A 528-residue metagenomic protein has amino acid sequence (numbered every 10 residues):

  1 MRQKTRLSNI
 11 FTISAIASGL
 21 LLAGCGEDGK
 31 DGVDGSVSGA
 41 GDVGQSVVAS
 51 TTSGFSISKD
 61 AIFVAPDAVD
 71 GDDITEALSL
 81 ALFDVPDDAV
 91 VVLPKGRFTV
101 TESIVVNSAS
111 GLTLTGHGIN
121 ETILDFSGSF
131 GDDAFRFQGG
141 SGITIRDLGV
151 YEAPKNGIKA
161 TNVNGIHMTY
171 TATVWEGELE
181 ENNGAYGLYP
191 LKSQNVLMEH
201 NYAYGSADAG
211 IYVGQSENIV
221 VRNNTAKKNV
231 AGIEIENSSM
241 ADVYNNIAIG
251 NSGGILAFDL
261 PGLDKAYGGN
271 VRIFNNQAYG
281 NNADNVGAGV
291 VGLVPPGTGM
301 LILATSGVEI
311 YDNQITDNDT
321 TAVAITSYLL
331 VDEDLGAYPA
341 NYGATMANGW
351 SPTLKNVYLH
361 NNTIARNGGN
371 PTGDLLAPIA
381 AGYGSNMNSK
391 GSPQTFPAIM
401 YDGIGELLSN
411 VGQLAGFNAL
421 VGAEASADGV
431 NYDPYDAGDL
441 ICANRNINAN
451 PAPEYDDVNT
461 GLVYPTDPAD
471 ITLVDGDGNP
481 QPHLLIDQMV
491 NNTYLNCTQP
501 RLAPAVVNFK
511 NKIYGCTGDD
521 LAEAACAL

Functional and structural regions predicted by a protein language model:
L21-G24: C-terminal motif of bacterial Sec signal peptides marking the signal peptidase cleavage site
G26-D28: Bacterial signal peptide processing site
S36-S79, R97: Right-handed parallel beta-helix/beta-solenoid
S58, F63-E76, G111-K155, G177: Right-handed parallel beta-helix/beta-spiral solenoid domain characteristic of secreted/periplasmic
A68-D73, D87-L112, I119-G128, N492-T493 (+2 more regions): N-terminal extracellular ligand-recognition/capping segment immediately after the signal peptide
L78-D84, T99-S108, L114, L124-D125 (+3 more regions): Short, T/G/N/S-enriched strand-turn elements that build extracellular solenoid repeat scaffolds
L78-S79, T101, F126-R136, E152-K159 (+8 more regions): Extracellular beta-strand/beta-solenoid scaffold signature
G111, T115-N120, S141-E152, N164-G177 (+7 more regions): Right-handed parallel beta-helix
